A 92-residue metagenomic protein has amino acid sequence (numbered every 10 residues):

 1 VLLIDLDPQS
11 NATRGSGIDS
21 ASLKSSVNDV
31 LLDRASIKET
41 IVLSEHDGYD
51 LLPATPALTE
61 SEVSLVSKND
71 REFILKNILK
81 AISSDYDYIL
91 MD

Functional and structural regions predicted by a protein language model:
V1-M91: P-loop NTP-binding core
